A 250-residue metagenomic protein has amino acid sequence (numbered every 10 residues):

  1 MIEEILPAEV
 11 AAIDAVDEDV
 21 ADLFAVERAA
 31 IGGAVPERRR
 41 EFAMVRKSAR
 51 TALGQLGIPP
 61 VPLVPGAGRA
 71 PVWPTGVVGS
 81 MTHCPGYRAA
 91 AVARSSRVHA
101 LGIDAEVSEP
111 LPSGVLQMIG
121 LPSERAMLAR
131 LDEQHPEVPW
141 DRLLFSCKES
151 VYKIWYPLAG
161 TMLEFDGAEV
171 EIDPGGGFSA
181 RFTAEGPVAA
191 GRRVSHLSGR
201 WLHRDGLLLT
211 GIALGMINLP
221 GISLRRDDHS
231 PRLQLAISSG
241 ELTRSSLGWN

Functional and structural regions predicted by a protein language model:
M1-N250: Core catalytic alpha/beta fold that binds nucleotide/phospho-ligands
